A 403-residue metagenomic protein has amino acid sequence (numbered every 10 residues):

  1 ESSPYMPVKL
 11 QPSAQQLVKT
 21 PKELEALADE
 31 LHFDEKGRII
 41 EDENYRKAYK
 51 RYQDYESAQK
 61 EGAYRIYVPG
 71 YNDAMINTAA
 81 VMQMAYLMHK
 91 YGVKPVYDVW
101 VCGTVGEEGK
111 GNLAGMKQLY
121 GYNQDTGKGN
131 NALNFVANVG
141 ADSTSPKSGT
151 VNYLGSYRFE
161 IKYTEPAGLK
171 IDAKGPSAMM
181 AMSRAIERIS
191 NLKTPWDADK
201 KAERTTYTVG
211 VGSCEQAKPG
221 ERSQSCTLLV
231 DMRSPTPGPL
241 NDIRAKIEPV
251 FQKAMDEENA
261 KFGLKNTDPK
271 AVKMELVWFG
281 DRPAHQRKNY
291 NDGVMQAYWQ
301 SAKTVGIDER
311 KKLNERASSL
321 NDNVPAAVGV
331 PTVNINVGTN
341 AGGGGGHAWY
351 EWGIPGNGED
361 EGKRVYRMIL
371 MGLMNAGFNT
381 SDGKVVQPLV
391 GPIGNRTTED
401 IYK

Functional and structural regions predicted by a protein language model:
E1-I66, S145-L154: Soluble metallo-hydrolase cores and metallopeptidase-like ectodomains found primarily in the secretory/periplasmic
E1-S2, P7, G155-E160, G329-V337: Short coil-to-beta-strand
S3, T104-G106, T144, D281 (+1 more regions): Active-site beta-loop-alpha junctions enriched in small/polar residues
K9-P12, A114, G344-E351: Short acidic, glycine/proline-rich loop/turn micro-motifs
T20-E23, G37, K47-N112, F159-Y163 (+4 more regions): Alpha-helical metal-binding/catalytic segments enriched in His/Glu/Asp
R51-R158, V209, C214-Q216, Q387 (+1 more regions): Acidic/histidine-rich catalytic neighborhood of metal-dependent amide-processing enzymes
M179-K403: Metal-dependent amide/peptide-bond hydrolase catalytic core, centered on the "pita-bread" metallohydrolase fold
